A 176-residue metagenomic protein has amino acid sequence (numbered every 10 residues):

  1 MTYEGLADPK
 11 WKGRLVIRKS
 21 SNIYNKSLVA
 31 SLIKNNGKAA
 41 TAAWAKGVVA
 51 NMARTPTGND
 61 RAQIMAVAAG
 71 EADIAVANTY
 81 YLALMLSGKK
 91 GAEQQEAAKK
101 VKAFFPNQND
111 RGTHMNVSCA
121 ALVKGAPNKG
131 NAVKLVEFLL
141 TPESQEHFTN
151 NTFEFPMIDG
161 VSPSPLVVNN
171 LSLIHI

Functional and structural regions predicted by a protein language model:
M1, I33-A42, A126-A132: Short helix-loop capping/hinge motifs at secondary-structure junctions, enriched in acidic/polar residues
M1, V29-I33, M115-A120: Periplasmic solute-binding protein
M1-I17: A conserved helix-loop-strand patch within extracytoplasmic ligand-binding domains of the periplasmic binding
E4, A92-H114, V123-G125, D159-S162: Short beta-strand->loop
D8-K12, I33, G37, A50-A53 (+6 more regions): Sec-exported extracytoplasmic/periplasmic mature domains
I17-S20, Y24-S27, S31-P106: Ligand-binding pocket segment of bilobal, Venus flytrap-like solute-binding proteins
S118-S172: Mature extracytoplasmic/periplasmic domains
I174-I176: Conserved small/polar residues in nucleotide/adenosyl-binding loops
